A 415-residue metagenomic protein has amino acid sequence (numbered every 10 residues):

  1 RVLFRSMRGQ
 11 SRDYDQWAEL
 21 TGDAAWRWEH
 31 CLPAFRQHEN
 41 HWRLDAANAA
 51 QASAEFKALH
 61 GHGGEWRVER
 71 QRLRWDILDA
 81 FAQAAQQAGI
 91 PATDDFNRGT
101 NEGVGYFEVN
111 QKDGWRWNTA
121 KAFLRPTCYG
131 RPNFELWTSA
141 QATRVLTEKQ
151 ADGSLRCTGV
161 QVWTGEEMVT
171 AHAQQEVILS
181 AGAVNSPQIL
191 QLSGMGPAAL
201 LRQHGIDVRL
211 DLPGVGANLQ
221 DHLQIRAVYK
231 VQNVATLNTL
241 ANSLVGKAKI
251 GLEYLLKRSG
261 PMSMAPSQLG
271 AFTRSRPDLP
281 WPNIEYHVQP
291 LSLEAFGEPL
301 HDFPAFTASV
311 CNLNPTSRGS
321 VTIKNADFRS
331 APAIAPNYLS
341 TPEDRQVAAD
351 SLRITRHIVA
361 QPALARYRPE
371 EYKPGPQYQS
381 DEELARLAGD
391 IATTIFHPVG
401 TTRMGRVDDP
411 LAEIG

Functional and structural regions predicted by a protein language model:
V2, E19-K149, S154-C157, R226-G251 (+1 more regions): Conserved redox-cofactor binding core of oxidoreductases
F4-E19, G194: Periplasmic solute-binding protein
Q10-Y14, G61-H62, N325-I334, A363-R368: Short acidic (Asp/Glu) and glycine-rich catalytic loops that position anionic groups and cofactors
L20, R27-E39, R43-A52, H60 (+6 more regions): N-terminal accessory segments
R27, A34, R144-E253, G260 (+1 more regions): Glycine-rich loop(s) and the adjacent beta-strand/alpha-helix scaffold that form part
Q111, W115, T138, T143-L146 (+4 more regions): A glycine-rich dinucleotide-binding beta-alpha-beta segment and adjacent secondary-structure elements that constitute
V228-A348, R386, I391-D408: FAD cofactor-binding and catalytic pocket of flavoenzymes
